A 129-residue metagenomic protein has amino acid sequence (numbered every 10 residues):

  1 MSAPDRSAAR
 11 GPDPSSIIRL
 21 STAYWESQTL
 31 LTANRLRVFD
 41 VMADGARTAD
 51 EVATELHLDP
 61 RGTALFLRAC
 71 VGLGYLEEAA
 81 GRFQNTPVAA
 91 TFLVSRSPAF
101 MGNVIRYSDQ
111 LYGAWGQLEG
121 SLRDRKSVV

Functional and structural regions predicted by a protein language model:
S2-A8, P14-H57, R61-V129: Conserved Class I S-adenosyl-L-methionine-dependent methyltransferase catalytic core
